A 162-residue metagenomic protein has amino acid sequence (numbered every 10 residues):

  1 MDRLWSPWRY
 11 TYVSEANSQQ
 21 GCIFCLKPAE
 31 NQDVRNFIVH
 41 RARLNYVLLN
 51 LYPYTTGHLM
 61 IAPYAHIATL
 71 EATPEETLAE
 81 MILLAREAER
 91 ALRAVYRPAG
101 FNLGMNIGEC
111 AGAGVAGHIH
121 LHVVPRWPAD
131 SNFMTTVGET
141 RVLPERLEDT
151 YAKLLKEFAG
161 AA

Functional and structural regions predicted by a protein language model:
M1-A162: HIT superfamily nucleotide-processing domains
